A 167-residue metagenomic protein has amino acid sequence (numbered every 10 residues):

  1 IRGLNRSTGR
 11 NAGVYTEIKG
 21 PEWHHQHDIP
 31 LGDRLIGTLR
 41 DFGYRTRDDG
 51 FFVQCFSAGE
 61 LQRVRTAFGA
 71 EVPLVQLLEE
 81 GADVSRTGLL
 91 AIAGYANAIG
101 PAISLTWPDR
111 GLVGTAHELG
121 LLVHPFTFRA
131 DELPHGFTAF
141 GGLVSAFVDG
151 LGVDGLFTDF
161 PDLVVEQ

Functional and structural regions predicted by a protein language model:
S7-E22, G152, P161: Active-site groove signature of glycoside hydrolases
S7-G9, F42-R47, A67-E71: Short helix-capping segments at alpha-helix termini
V14, F51-V53, L74, V123: Hydrophobic/aromatic residues located in beta-strands of well-ordered beta-sheets within soluble catalytic
E17, V53-Q54, F157-T158: Active-site-adjacent beta-strand anchor residues
H24-H25, A67-Q167: C-terminal active-site rim and adjoining tail of enzyme catalytic domains
R47-F52, L151-G155: Short active-site oxyanion
